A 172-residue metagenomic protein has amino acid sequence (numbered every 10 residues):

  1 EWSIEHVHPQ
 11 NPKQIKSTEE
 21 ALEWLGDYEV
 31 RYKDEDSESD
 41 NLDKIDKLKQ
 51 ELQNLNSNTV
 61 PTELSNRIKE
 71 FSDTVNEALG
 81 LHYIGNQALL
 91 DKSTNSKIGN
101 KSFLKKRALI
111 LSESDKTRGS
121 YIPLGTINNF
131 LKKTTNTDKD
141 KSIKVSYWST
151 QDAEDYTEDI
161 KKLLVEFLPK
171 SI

Functional and structural regions predicted by a protein language model:
E1-I172: Flexible coil/loop and intrinsically disordered segments
